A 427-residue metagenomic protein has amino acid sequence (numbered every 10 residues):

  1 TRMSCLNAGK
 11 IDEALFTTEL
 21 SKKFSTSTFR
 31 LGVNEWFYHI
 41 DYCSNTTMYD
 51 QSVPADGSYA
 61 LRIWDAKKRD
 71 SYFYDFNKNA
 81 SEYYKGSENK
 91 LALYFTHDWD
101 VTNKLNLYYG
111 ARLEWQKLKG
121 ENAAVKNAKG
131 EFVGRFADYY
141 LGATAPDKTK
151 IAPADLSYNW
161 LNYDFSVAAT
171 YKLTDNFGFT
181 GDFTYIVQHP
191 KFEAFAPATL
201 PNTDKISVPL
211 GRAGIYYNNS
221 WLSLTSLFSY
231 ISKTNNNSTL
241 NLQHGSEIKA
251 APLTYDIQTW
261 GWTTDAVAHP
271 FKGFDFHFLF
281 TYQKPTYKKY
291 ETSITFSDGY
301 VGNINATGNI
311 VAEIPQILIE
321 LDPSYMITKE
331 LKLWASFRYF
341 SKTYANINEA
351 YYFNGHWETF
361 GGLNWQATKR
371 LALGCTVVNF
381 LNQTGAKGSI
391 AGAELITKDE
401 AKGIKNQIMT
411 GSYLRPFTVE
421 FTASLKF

Functional and structural regions predicted by a protein language model:
T1-S4, Y49-N79, K119-L156, E193-T199 (+3 more regions): Solvent-exposed loop segments that connect transmembrane elements
L6-D12, D41, S52-V53, Y83-N89 (+10 more regions): Replace "Gram-negative outer membrane beta-barrel proteins" with "bacterial and organellar outer membrane beta-barrel
A8-I11, T17-E19, S27, W262 (+4 more regions): Subset of outer-membrane beta-barrel
I11-E13, K23-R30, N34-Y38, C43 (+5 more regions): Structural signature of Gram-negative outer-membrane beta-barrels, strongest in the C-terminal barrel of TonB-dependent
K23-S25, T102-K104, S223, Y230-K233 (+2 more regions): Gram-negative outer-membrane beta-barrel transporters
S52, V167, G211-Y217, I319-Y325 (+2 more regions): Feature captures outer-membrane beta-barrel proteins of Gram-negative bacteria and organelles
Y94, D164-A168, T180, F360-N364 (+2 more regions): One-face residue pattern on beta-strands with alternating periodicity enriched for small/polar residues
S341-Y344, W365-F427: C-terminal beta-signal and adjacent terminal beta-strands/loops of Gram-negative outer-membrane beta-barrel proteins
